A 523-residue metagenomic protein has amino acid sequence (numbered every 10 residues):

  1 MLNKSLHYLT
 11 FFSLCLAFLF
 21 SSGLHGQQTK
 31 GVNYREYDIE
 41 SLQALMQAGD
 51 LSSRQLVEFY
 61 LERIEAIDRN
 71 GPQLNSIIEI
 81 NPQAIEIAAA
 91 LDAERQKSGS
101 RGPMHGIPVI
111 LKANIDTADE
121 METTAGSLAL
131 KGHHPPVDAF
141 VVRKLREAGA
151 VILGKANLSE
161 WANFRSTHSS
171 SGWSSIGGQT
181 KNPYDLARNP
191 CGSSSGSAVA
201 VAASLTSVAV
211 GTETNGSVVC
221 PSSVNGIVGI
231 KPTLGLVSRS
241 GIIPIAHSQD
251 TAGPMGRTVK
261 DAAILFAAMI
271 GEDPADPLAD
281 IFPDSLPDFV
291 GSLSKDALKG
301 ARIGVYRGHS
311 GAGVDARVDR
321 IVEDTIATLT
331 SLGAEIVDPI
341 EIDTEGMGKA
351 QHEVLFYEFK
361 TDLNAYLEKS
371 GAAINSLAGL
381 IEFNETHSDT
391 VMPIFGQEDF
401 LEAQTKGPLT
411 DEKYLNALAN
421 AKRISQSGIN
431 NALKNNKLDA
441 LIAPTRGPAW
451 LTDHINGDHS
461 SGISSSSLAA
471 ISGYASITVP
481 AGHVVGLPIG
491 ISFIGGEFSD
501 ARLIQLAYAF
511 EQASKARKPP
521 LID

Functional and structural regions predicted by a protein language model:
M1-F12: Bacterial N-terminal signal peptides that target proteins for export
T10-F20: Bacterial N-terminal signal peptides
T29-N215, T233, G300, L433-N435 (+1 more regions): Gly/Ser-rich catalytic/binding loops embedded in alpha/beta enzyme cores
G49, G106, K112, E147 (+3 more regions): Glycine-rich, small-residue loops and helix-cap segments that act as flexible hinges at active-site edges
A66, V151, A202-G304, H309-A312 (+3 more regions): Structural helix-boundary/capping segments
H105-A125, G291-R307, Y357-I424, T478-P488: Short helix-loop capping/hinge segments that flank enzyme active sites or metal/cofactor-binding pockets
A125-S127, K181-P183, S193, I243-T251 (+3 more regions): Flexible glycine/proline-enriched surface loops and loop-helix/loop-strand junctions
